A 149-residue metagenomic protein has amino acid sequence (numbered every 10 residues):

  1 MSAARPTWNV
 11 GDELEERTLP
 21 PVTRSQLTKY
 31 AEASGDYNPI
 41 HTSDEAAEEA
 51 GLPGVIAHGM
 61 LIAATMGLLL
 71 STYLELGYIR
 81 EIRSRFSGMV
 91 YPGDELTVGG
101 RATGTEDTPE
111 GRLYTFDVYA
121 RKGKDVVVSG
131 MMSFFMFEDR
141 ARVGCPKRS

Functional and structural regions predicted by a protein language model:
M1-E16, M89-S149: HotDog/MaoC-like acyl-thioester-processing domains
M1-V55: Catalytic strand-loop segment that frames the active site of acyl-thioester-processing enzymes
P6-W8, Q26, S34, L70 (+3 more regions): Intrinsically disordered, low-complexity segments enriched in polar/charged residues with Gly/Pro, especially when
E48-A57, L61-T103: Hydrophobic beta-strand-centered segment that forms part of the acyl-chain substrate-binding groove
